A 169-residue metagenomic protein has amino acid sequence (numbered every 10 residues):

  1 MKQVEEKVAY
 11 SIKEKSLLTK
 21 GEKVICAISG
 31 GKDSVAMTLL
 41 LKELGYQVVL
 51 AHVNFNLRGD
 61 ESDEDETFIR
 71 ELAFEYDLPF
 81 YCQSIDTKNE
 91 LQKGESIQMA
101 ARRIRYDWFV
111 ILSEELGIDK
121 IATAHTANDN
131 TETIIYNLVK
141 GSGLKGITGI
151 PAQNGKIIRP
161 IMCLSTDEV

Functional and structural regions predicted by a protein language model:
M1-V169: Core alpha/beta nucleotide-donor-binding catalytic domains of modification enzymes
